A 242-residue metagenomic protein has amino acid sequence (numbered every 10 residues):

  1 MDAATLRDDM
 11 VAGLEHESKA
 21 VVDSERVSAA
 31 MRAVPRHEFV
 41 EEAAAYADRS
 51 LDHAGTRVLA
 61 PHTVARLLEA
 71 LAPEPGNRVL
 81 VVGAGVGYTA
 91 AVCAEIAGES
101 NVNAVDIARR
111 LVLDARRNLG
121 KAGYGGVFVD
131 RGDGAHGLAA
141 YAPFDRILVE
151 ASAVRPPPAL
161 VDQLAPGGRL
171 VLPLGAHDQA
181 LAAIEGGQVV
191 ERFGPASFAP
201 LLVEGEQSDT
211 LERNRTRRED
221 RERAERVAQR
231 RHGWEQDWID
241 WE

Functional and structural regions predicted by a protein language model:
M1-E42: N-terminal auxiliary segments of SAM/dcSAM-dependent transferases
D2-T5, V171-E242: SAM/dcSAM-binding transferase cores
E15, R32, L68-E69, V161 (+1 more regions): Alpha-helix boundary recognition
V21-D23, V34-L68, A72-P73: Conserved SAM-binding loop and adjacent beta-strand
P73-A182, G186-G187: Conserved nucleotide-cofactor-binding alpha/beta core module
